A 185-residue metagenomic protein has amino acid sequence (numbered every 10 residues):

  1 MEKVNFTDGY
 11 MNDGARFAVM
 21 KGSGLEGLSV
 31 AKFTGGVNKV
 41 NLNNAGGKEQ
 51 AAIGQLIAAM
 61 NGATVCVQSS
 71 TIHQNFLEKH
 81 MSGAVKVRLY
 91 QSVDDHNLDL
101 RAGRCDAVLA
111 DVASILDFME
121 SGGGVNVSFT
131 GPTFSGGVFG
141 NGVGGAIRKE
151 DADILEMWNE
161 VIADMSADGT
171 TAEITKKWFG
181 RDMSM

Functional and structural regions predicted by a protein language model:
M1-E2, Q74-M81, D94, R101-A102 (+1 more regions): A ligand-binding cleft/hinge motif common to bilobed small-molecule-binding domains
M1-Q55, N126-V138: Acidic, polar ligand-binding/catalytic clefts
E2, D13-A15, N61, R104-C105 (+1 more regions): Envelope-exposed proteins and targeting segments
M11-V19, G24, V112-E160, R181-M185: Periplasmic-binding protein-like
K32-G62, I72-H80, V127-F129, N159-M185: Ligand-binding clefts/hinges and TM-proximal coupling segments of bilobed small-molecule sensing domains
Q50-I53, V87-A102, A113: Short helix-initiation/N-cap motifs at beta->coil->alpha
A59-T64, K79-S92, R104: A local structural motif
T64-C66, V108, A146: Short, well-ordered beta-strand segments
